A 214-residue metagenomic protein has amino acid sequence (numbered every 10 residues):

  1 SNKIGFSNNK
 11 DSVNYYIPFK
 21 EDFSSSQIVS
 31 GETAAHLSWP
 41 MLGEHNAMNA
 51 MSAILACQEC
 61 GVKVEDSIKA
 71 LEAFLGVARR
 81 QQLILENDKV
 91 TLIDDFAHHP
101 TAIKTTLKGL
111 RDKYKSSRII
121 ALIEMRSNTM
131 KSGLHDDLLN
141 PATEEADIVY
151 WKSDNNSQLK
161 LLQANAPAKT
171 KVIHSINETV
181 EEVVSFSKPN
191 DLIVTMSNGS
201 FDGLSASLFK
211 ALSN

Functional and structural regions predicted by a protein language model:
S1-H36, A73, A78-R80: Extended acidic/charged loop-beta regions that coordinate divalent cations and stabilize anionic phosphate/carboxylate
E32-A34, L42-H45, S52-N214: ATP-dependent carboxylate-amine ligase
W39: Histidine-centered acyl-transfer/condensation active-site motif and its immediate structural neighborhood
